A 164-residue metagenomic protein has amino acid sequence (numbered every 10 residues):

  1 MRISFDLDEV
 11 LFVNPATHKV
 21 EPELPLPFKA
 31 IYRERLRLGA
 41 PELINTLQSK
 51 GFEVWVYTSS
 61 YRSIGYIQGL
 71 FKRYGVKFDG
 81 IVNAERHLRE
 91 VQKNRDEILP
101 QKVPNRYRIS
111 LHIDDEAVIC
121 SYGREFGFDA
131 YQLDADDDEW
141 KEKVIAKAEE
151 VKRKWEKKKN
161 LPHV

Functional and structural regions predicted by a protein language model:
M1-E90: Alpha-helical substrate-recognition element adjacent to the catalytic core
R62-V164: C-terminal cap/substrate-recognition subdomain and adjoining C-terminal extension of metal-dependent phosphatase-like
